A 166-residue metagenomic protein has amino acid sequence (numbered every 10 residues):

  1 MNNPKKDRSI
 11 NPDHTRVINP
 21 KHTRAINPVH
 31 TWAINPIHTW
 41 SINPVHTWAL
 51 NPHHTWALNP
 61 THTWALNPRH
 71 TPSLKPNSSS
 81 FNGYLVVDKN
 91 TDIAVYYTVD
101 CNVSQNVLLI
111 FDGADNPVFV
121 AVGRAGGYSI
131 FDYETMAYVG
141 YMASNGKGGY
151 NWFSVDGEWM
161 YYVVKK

Functional and structural regions predicted by a protein language model:
N2-K166: Repetitive, compositionally biased segments used for assembly/scaffolding
